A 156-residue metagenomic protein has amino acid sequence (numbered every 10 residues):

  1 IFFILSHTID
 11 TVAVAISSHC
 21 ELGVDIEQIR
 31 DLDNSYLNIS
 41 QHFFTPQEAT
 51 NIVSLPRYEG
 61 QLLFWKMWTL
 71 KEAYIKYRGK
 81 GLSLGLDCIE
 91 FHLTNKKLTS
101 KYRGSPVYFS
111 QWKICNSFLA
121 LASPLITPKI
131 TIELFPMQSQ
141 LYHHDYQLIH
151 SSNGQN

Functional and structural regions predicted by a protein language model:
I1-N156: Core catalytic alpha/beta fold that binds nucleotide/phospho-ligands
